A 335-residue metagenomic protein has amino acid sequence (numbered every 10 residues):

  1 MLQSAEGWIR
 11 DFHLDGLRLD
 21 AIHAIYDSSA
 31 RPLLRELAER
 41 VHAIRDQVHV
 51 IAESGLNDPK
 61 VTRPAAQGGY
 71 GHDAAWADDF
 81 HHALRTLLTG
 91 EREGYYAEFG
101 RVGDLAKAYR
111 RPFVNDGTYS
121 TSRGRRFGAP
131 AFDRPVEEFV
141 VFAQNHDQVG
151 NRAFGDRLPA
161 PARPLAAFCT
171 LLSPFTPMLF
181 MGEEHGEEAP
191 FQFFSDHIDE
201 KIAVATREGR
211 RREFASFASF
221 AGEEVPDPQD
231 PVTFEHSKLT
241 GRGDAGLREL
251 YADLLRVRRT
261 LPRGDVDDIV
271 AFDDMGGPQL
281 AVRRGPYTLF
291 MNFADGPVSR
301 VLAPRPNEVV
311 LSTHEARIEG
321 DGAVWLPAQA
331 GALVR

Functional and structural regions predicted by a protein language model:
M1, R10, D27-A30, L34 (+5 more regions): Active-site-proximal structural scaffolding
M1-V61: Active-site neighborhood of glycoside hydrolase catalytic domains
M1-W8, F142, A166, G246-R258: Alpha-helical packing segments of well-folded alpha/beta enzyme cores
E6, R10-H13, H42, D147 (+3 more regions): Hydrophobic alpha-helix feature that most strongly marks membrane-spanning transmembrane helices and their immediate
A30-R31, R63, R300-A303: Short amphipathic alpha-helical segments
L34, A38-A218: Conserved alpha/beta catalytic core and glycan-binding cleft of carbohydrate-active enzymes
F154-D156, A160, C169-R335: Carbohydrate-interacting/catalytic domains
